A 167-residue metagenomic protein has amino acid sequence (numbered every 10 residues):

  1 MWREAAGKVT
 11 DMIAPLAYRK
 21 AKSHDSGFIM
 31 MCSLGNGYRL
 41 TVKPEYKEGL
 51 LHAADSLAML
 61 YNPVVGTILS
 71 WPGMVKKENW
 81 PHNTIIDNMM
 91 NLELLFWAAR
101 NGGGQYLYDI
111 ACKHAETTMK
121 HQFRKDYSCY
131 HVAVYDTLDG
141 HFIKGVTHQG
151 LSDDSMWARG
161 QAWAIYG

Functional and structural regions predicted by a protein language model:
M1-G167: Glycan-recognition and catalytic cores of secretory/periplasmic carbohydrate-active enzymes
